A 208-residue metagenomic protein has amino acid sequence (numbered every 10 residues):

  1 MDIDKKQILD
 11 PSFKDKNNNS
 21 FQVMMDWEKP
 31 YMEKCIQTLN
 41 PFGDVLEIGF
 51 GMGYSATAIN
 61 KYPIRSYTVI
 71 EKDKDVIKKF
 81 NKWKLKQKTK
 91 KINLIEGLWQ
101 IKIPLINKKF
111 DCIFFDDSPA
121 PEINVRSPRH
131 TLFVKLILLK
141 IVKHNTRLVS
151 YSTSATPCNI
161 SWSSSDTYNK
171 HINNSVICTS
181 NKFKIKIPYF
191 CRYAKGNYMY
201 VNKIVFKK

Functional and structural regions predicted by a protein language model:
M1-F42: Class I SAM-dependent methyltransferase Rossmann-like catalytic core, especially the SAM/SAH-binding loop
L39-N40, P63, K140-H144: A generic alpha-to-beta junction signature in SAM-dependent methyltransferases
P41-G51: Conserved class I S-adenosyl-L-methionine
M52-I64: Conserved SAM-binding loop of SAM-dependent methyltransferases across substrates and taxa, primarily the Class I
S66-E71, S150: Conserved SAM-binding motif I beta-strand of class I
K72-I106: S-adenosyl-L-methionine
V76, W83, P121-K208: C-terminal substrate-binding/active-site "lid" region of AdoMet-derived donor-dependent transferases
P104-D117: A short acidic, Gly/Pro-enriched loop at the edge of an enzyme's catalytic core that lines a small-molecule cofactor
